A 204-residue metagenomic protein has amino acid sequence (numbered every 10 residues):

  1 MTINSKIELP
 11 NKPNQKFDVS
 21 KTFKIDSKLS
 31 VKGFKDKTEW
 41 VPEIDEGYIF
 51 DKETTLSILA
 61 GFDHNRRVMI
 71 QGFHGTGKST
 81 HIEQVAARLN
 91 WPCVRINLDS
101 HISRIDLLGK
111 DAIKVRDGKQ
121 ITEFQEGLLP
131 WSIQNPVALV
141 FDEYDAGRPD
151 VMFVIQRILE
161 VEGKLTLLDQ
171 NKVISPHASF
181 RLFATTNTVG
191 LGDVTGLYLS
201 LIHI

Functional and structural regions predicted by a protein language model:
T2-L201: AAA+ P-loop NTPase catalytic core and its hallmark functional loops
